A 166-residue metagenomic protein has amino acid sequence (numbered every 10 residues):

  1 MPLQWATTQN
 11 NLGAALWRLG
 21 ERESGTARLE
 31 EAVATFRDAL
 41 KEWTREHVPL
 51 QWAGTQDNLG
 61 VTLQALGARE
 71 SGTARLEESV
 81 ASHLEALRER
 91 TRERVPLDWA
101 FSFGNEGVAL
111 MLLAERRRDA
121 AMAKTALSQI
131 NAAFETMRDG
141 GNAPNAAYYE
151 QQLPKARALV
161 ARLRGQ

Functional and structural regions predicted by a protein language model:
M1-W5, L40-W52, L87-W99, M137-A146: Flexible helix-coil transition and linker loops at the boundaries of alpha-helical arrays
L3-R18, L50-A65, L97-L112, N145-L159: Conserved alpha-helical positions within TPR/SEL1-like repeat arrays
T8, A15, T26, A34 (+5 more regions): Threonine-centered tandem repeat motifs in low-complexity domains
L16, L40, L63, L87 (+4 more regions): A structural signal for well-ordered alpha-helices, especially hydrophobic packing surfaces of coiled-coils
W17-E31, Q64-E78, L112-T125, L159-Q166: Short coil/turn connectors between adjacent alpha-helices in alpha-solenoid helical repeat scaffolds
V48-L97: Eukaryotic tandem repeat interaction scaffolds
K124-Q166: C-terminal non-catalytic interaction modules
